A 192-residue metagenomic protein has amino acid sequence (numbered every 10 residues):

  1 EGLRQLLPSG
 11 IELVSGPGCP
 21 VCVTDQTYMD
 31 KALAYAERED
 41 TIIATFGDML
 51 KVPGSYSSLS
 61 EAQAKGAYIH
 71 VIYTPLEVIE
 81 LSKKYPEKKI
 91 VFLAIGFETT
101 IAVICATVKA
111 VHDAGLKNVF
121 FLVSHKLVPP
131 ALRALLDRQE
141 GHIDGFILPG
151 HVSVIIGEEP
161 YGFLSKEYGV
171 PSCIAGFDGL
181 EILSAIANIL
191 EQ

Functional and structural regions predicted by a protein language model:
E1-E87, I101, V111-A114, L122 (+2 more regions): Metallocofactor- and cofactor-centric catalytic cores in central/energy metabolism, strongly enriched
Y28-D30, K83-I90, A134-Q139, Y161-F163 (+1 more regions): Short, surface-exposed amphipathic charged segments that create phosphate/polyanion-binding patches used for binding
A32-T41, K89-I95, R138-H151, K166-Y168 (+1 more regions): A polyampholytic, Gly/Pro-enriched intrinsically disordered region
T45, H70, V91-A94, F120-L122 (+2 more regions): Short catalytic-loop micro-motif centered on adjacent basic/acidic residues
L93, F97-P160: Phosphate/pyrophosphate-binding betaalpha-module
H142-Q192: A conserved active-site cap/scaffold subdomain adjacent to cofactor or substrate pockets
